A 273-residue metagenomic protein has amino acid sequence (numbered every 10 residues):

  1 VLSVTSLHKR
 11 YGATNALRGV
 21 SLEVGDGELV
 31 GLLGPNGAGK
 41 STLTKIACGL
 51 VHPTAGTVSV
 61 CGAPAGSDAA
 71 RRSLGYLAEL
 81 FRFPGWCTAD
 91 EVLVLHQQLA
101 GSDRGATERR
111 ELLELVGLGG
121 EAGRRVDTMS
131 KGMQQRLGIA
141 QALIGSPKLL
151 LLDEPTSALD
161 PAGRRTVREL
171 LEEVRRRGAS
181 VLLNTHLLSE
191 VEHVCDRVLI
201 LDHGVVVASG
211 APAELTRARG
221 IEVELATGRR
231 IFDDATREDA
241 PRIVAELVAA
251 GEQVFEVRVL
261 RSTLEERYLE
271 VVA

Functional and structural regions predicted by a protein language model:
L2-V4, K9-D202, A208: ABC transporter nucleotide-binding domains
P212-A273: Short, charged/small-residue-rich alpha-helical element at the C-terminal edge of ABC transporter nucleotide-binding
